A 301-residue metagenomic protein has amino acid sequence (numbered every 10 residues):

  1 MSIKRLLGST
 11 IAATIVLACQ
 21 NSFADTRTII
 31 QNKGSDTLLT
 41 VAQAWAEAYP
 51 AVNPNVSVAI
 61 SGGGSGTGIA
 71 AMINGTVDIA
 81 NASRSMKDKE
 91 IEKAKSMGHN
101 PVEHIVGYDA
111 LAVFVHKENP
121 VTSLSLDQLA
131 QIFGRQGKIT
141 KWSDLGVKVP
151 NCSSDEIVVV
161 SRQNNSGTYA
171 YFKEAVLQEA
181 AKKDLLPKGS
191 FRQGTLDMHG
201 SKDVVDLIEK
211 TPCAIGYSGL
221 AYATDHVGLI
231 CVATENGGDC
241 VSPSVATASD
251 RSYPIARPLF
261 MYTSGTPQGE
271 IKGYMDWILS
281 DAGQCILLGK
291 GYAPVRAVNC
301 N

Functional and structural regions predicted by a protein language model:
M1-T10: Bacterial N-terminal signal peptides that target proteins for export
S9-A18: Bacterial N-terminal signal peptides
A24-N301: Flexible loop/hinge segments at secondary-structure junctions
